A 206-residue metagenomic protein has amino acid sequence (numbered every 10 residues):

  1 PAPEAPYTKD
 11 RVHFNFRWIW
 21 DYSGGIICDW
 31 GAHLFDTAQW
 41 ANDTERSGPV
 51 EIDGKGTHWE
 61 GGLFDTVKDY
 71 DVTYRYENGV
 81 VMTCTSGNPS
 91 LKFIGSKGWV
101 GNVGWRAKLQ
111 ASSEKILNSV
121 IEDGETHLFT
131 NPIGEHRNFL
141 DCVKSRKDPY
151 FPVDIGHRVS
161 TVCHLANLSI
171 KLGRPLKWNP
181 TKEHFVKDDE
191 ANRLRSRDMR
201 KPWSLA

Functional and structural regions predicted by a protein language model:
A2-N78: Rossmann-like dinucleotide-binding domain that binds NAD(P)(H)
Y7-K9, T44-G54, V81-C84, V100-V103 (+2 more regions): Acidic/polar loop patches that form or flank catalytic/metal-binding clefts of enzymes that bind anionic ligands
V12-F16, E114-N118, L140-S145: Substrate-binding rim/cap in mid-to-C-terminal beta-strand-loop elements of soluble/periplasmic
F16-W18, W30, L34, W40 (+9 more regions): Tryptophan-centric aromatic hotspots in well-structured domains and transmembrane helices
W20-C28, G56-G61, E122-F129, V143-G156: Active-site rim elements
G25-C28, A32-Q39, I133-R137, D154-H164: A structural signal for well-ordered alpha-helical segments within the folded catalytic domains of diverse enzymes
G62, Y70-I133: NAD(P)-dinucleotide binding in Rossmann-like oxidoreductases
D65, D141-A206: C-terminal helix-rich "cap/oligomerization" subdomain common to oxidoreductases
